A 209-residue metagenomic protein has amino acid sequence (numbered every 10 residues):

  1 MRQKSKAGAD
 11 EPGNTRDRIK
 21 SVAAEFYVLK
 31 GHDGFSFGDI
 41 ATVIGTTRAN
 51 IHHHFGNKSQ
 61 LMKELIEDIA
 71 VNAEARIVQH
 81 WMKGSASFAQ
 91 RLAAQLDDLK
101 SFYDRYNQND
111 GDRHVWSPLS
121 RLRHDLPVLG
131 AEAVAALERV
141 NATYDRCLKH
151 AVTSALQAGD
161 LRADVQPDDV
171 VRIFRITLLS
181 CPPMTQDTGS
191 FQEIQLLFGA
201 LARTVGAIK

Functional and structural regions predicted by a protein language model:
Q3, T15-R18, V22, F26-D68: Helix-turn-helix
S5-A9: Short Lys/Arg-rich basic patches
D33, F102-N107, H124, V128-L129 (+4 more regions): Amphipathic C-terminal alpha-helical segment
K58, L65, I69-A73, G84 (+9 more regions): Hydrophobic/aromatic residues within well-ordered alpha-helical segments
E64, V78-V115, P167, V171-F174: Hydrophobic alpha-helical connector segments
Q90, A94, G111-S117, L126-Q157 (+2 more regions): Amphipathic alpha-helical packing segments from all-alpha helical-bundle domains
D98, V115-H124, A163-M184, L197-T204: Hydrophobic alpha-helical segments that form the core of small-molecule binding pockets and/or dimer interfaces
